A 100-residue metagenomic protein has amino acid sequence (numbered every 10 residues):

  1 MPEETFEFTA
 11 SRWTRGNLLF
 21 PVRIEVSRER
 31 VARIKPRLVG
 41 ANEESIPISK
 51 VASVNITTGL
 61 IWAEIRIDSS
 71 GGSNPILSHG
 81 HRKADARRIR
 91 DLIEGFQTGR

Functional and structural regions predicted by a protein language model:
M1-L18, V26, A32-R33, G40-R100: Acidic, Ser/Thr- and proline-rich intrinsically disordered linker/docking segments of eukaryotic scaffolds
